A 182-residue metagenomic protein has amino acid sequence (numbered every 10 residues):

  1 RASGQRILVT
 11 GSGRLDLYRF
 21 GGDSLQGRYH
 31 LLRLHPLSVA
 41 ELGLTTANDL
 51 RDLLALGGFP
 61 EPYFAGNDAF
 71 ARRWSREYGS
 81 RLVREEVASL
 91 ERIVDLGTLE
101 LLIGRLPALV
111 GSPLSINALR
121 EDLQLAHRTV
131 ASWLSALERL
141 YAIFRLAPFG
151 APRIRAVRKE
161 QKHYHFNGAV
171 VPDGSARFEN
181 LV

Functional and structural regions predicted by a protein language model:
A2, Y18-F20, V130, G150-A151: A generic local structural motif
S3, S12-S115: Interdomain motor-coupling "hinge/lid" segment immediately C-terminal to the ATP-binding subdomain of NTP-driven enzymes
T10, L34, L146-P148: Conserved beta-strand termini and adjacent loop/short-helix elements that scaffold enzyme active sites in alpha/beta
D68-V182: Accessory nucleic acid-recognition modules appended to NTPase machines
